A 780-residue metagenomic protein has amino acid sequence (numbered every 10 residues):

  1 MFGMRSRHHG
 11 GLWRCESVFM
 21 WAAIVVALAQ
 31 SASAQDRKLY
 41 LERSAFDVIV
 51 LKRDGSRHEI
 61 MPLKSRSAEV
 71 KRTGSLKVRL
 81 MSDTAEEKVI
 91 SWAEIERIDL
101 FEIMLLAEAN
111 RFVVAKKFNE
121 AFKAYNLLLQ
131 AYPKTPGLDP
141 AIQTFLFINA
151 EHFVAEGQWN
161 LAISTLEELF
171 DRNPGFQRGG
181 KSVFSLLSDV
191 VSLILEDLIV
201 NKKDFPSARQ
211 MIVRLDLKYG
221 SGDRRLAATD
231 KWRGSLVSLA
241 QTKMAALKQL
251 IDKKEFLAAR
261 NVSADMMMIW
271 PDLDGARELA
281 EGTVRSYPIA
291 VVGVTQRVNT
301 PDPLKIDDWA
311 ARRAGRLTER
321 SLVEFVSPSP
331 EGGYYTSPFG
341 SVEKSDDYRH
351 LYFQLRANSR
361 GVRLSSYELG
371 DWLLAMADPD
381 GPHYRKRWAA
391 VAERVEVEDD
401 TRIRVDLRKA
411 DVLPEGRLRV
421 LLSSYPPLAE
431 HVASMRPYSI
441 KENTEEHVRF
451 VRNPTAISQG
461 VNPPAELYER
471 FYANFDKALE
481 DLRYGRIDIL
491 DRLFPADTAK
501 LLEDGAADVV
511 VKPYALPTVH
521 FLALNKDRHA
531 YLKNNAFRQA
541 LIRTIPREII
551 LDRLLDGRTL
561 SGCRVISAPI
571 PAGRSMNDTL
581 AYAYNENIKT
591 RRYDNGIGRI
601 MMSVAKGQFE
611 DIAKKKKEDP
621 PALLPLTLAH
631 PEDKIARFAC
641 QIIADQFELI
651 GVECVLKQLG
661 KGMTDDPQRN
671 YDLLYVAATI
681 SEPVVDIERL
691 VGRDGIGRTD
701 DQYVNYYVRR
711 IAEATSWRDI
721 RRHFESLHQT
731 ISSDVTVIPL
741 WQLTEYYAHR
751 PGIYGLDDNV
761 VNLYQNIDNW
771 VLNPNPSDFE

Functional and structural regions predicted by a protein language model:
K248, A264, M268, D272-D274 (+4 more regions): Extracytoplasmic/peripheral linker and loop segments enriched in polar/acidic and small residues with frequent Thr/Pro
G293-D346, L374, A433: N-terminal lobe/hinge region of extracytoplasmic solute-binding protein
R313-A314, R320, S327-S329, D400 (+5 more regions): Gly/Pro-rich hinge or "lid" segments in bacterial periplasmic/extracellular proteins
Q354, G361-V362, Y384-L428: Surface-exposed binding/hinge segments that line and control ligand-binding clefts or catalytic entry sites
R356-S359, A375, T455-K500, V655: Ligand-site clamp/hinge motif
L482, E648-D694: Periplasmic binding protein-like
S561-D611, H630-F638: Structural transition elements
H749-E780: Long beta-strand-rich cores associated with HINT superfamily self-processing modules
